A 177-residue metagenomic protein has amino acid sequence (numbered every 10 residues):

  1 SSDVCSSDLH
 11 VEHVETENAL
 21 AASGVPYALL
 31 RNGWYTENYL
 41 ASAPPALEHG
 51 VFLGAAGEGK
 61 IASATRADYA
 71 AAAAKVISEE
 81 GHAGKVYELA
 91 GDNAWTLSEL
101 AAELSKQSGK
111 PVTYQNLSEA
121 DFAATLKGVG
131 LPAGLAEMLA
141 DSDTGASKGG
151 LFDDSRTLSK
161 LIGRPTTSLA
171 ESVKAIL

Functional and structural regions predicted by a protein language model:
S1-S6: Short, small-residue-biased leader/transition segments that mark boundaries at the very start of proteins
S7-V14, G59-A67, A90, A94 (+1 more regions): Short-chain dehydrogenase/reductase
D8-V14, S42-E48, A102-E103, V129: Short, glycine/charged-enriched secondary-structure capping and boundary segments
E15-V51, A55: Conserved beta-loop-beta element that borders a ligand/cofactor-binding pocket
A28, P45, A62, N93 (+1 more regions): Residues that recognize and position ribonucleotide moieties
Y35-N38, K60-I61, A120-A124: A short acidic, often aromatic-flanked loop/helix-cap motif at beta-alpha or helix-coil junctions that lines enzyme
P45-A64, G81, E88: A conserved pocket-lining segment of Rossmann-fold NAD(P)-dependent short-chain dehydrogenase/reductase
A70-M138, G149-L177: Mid/C-terminal beta-alpha module of Rossmann-like enzyme folds, strongest in SDR-family dehydrogenases/epimerases
